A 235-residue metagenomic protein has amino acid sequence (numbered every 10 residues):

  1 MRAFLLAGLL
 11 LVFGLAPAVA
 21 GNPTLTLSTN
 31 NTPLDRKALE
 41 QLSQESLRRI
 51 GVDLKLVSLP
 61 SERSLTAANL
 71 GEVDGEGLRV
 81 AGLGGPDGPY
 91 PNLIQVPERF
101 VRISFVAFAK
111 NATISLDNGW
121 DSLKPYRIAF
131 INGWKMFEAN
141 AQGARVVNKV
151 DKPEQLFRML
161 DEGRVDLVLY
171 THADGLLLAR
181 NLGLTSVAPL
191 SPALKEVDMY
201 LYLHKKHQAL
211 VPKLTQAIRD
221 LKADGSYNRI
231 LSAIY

Functional and structural regions predicted by a protein language model:
A20-P89, A129-F130, K149-V150: Extracytoplasmic small-molecule ligand-binding "clamshell" domains of the periplasmic binding protein/Venus flytrap
T26-E45, K110-A144, R158, H172-A173: Bilobed "Venus flytrap"/periplasmic-binding protein-like clamshell domains and structurally analogous long
S43-R49, N111-D117, K124-R127, Y202-I234: Extended ligand-binding regions for polar small-molecule ligands
D53-P60, R145-M159, P189-P192: Short beta-strand-to-loop elements that line the ligand-binding cleft of bilobed periplasmic-binding protein-like
V57-L123, G133-M136, S191-A193: Acidic, polar ligand-binding/catalytic clefts
E62-E76, Q142, P153-A173, N181-L182: Short helices/loops that flank or line small-molecule/ion binding pockets
L78-Y90, L167-K195: A ligand-binding cleft/hinge motif common to bilobed small-molecule-binding domains
R99-V106, R180-I218: Periplasmic-binding protein-like
